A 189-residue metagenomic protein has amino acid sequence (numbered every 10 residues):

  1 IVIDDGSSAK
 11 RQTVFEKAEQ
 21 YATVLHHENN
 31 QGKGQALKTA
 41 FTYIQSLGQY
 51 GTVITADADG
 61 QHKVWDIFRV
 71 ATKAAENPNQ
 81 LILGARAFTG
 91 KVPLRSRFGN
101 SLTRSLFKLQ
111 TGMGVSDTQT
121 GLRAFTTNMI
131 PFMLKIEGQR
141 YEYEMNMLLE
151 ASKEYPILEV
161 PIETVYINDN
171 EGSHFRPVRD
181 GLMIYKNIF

Functional and structural regions predicted by a protein language model:
I1, L25, L158-V160: General small-molecule cofactor/ligand-binding pocket signal
D4-Q12, G60: A conserved acidic beta->alpha catalytic loop
A18-Y21, K153: Short, structured coil segments at secondary-structure junctions
T23, E28-Q31, Q35-Y43, V64-Y141 (+2 more regions): Acceptor/aglycone-binding surface of glycosyltransferases and processive sugar-polymer synthases
T42, S46, T72, L149 (+1 more regions): Short, well-ordered alpha-helices that flank and scaffold nucleotide-derived cofactor binding pockets
Q49-Y50, N77-Q80, E154-Y155: Short, high-confidence coil segments that cap the C-terminus of an alpha-helix and link into the following beta-strand
Y50-Q61: Short beta-strand-to-loop acidic/aromatic patch adjacent to the donor-nucleotide binding site
I136-F189: Hydrophobic helical membrane-anchoring modules
